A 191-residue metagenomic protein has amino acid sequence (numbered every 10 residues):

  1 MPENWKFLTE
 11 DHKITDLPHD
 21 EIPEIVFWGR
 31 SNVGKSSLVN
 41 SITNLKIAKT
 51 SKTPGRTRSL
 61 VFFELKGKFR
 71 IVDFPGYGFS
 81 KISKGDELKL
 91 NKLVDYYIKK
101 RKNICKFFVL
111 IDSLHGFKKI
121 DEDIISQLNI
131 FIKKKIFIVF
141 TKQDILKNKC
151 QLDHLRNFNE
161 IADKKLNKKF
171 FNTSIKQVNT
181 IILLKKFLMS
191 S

Functional and structural regions predicted by a protein language model:
M1-K81: Conserved G1/Walker A P-loop phosphate-binding module
P2-I14, L146-S191: Canonical P-loop GTPase G-domain recognition
N32-V33, N40, V61, K68 (+6 more regions): Structured catalytic cores of enzymes that bind and process phosphorylated ligands/cofactors
R56, F69, G76-F79, L114-G116 (+2 more regions): Conserved nucleotide-binding/hydrolysis micro-motifs of P-loop NTPases
S59, R70, D86, L90 (+6 more regions): Helical mechanochemical/support elements of P-loop NTPase systems and associated helical scaffolds
K66-I104: Conserved nucleotide-sensing/catalytic segment adjacent to the nucleotide-binding pocket in NTP-handling enzymes
D95-K168: Conserved C-terminal guanine-recognition region of P-loop GTPase G domains, centered on the G4
